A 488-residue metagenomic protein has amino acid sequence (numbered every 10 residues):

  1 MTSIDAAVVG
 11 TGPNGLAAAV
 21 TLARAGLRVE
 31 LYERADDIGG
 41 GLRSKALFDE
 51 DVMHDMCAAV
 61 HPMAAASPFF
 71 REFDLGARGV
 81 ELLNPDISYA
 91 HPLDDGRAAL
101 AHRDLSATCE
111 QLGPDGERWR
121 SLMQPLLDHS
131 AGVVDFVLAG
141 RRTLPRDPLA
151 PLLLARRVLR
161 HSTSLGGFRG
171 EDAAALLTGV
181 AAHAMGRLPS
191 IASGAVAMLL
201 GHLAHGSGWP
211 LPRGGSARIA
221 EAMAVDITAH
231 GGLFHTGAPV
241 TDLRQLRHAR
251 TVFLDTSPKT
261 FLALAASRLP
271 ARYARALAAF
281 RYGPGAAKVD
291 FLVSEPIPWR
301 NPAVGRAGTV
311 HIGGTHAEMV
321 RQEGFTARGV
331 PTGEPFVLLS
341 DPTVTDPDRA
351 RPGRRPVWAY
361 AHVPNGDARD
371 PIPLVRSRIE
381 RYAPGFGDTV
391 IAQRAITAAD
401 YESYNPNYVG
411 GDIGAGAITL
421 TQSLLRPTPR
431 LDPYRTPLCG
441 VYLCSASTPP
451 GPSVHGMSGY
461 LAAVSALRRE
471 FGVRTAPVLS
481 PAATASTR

Functional and structural regions predicted by a protein language model:
S3-D128: N-terminal glycine-rich phosphate/pyrophosphate-binding loop and immediately adjacent elements
R118, P296-I297, V330-T332, A350 (+1 more regions): Flavin-binding catalytic cores
L127-H230, G410-A417, T421-Q422: Active-site/ligand-binding neighborhood in enzyme catalytic cores
A174-M185, E334-L338, G385-P449: A glycine-rich dinucleotide-binding beta-alpha-beta segment and adjacent secondary-structure elements that constitute
D226-V240: A conserved beta-strand/loop element that lines the FAD pocket in flavoprotein oxidoreductases
T236-A350, T487: Mid-domain catalytic core of redox enzymes that form a hydrophobic substrate pocket/lid adjacent to a catalytic redox
C444-E470: A conserved FAD-binding loop/helix module that cradles the flavin
R469-R488: Active-site-proximal substrate-binding core of FAD-dependent oxidoreductases
